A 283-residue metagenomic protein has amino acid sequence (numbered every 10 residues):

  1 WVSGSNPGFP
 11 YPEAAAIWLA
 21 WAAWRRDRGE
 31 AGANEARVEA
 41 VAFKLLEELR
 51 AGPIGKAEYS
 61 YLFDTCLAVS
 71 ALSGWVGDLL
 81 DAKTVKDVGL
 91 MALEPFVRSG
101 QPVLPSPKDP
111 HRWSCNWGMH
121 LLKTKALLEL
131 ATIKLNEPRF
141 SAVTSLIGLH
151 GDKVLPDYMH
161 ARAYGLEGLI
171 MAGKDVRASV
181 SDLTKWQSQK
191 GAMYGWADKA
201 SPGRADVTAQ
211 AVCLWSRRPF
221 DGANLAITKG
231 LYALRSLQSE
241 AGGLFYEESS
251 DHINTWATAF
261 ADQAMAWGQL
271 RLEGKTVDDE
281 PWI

Functional and structural regions predicted by a protein language model:
W1, E35-I54, L80-L104, K134-L155 (+4 more regions): Long, well-ordered core segments of solenoidal/helical folds
W1-S60, D109: Internal amphipathic alpha-helical repeat/solenoid segments
W1-Y11, E58-L67, R98-K108, T144-D157 (+1 more regions): Short, charged N-terminal helix-start/capping segments
S3, W21, R25-R28, G74 (+9 more regions): Terminal, non-catalytic domain-edge segments
F9-R26, E58-G74, S114-A131, P156-M171 (+2 more regions): Well-ordered alpha-helical segments within folded domains of soluble proteins
A31-E35, A82, M159, N254: Flexible, glycine- and charge-enriched loops at secondary-structure boundaries
P105-L149: Loop-centered beta-sheet repeat module
K108-P110, K153-P156, G195-K199, G243-D251: Acidic, Ser/Thr-rich low-complexity linear motifs
